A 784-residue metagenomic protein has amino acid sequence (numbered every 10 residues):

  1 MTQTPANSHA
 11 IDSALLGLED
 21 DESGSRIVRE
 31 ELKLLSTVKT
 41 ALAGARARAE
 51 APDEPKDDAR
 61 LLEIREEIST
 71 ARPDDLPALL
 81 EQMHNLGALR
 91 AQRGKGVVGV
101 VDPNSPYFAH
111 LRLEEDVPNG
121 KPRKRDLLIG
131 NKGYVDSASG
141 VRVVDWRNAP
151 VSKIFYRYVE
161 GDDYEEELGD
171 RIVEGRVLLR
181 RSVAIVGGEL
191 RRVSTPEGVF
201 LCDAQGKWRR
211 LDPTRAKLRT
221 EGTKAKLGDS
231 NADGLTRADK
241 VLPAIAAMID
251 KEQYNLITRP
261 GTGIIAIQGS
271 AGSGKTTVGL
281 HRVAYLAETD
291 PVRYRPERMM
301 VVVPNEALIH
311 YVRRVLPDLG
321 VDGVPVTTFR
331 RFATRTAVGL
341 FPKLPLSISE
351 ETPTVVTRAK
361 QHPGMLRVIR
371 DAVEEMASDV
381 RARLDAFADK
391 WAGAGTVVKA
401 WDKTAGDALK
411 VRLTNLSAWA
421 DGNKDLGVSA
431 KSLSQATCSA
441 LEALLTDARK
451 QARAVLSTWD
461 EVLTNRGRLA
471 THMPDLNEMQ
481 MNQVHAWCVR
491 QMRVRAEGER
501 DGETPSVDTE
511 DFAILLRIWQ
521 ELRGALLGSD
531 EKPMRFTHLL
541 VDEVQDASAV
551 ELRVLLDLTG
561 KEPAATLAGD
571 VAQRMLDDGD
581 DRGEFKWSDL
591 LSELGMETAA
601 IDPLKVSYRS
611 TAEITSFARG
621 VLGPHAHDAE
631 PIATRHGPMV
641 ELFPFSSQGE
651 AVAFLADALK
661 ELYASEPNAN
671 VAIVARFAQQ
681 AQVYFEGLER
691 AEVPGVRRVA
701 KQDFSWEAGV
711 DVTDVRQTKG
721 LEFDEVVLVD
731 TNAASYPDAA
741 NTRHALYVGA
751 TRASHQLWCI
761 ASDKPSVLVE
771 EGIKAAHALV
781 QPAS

Functional and structural regions predicted by a protein language model:
M1-A246, D250-N255, Q781-S784: Extended, charged low-complexity regulatory segments
T2-A10, R26-A43, R176, V186 (+5 more regions): P-loop NTPase Walker
F108-R112, A266, L567, W758-A761: A structural signal for short, well-ordered beta-strand segments and their strand-loop junctions that often border
R112-P118, Q520-R523, F677: Short, flexible beta-strand-to-coil junctions
V241, I245, K275-G279, V507-D511 (+2 more regions): Phosphate/oxyanion-binding active-site loops and adjacent basic polyanion-contact surfaces
A287-L540, Q545-V554, P563, A572 (+1 more regions): Alpha-helical nucleic-acid-binding subdomain of P-loop helicases immediately C-terminal to the Walker A/P-loop
V292, E297, E306-H310, R314 (+3 more regions): Conserved helicase motor core of SF1/SF2 NTP-dependent helicases
